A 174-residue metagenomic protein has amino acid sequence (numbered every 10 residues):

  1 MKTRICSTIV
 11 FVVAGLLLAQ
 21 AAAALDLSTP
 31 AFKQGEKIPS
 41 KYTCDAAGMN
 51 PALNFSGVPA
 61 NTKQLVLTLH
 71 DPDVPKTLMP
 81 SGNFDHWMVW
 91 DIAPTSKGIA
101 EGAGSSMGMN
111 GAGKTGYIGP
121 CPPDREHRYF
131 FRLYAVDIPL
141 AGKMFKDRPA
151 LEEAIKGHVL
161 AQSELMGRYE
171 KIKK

Functional and structural regions predicted by a protein language model:
M1-S7: Positively charged n-region of N-terminal signal peptides that target proteins for export
T8-A19: Bacterial N-terminal signal peptides
Q20-K174: N-terminus-centered regions that define maturation/targeting leaders and the start of the first functional domain
